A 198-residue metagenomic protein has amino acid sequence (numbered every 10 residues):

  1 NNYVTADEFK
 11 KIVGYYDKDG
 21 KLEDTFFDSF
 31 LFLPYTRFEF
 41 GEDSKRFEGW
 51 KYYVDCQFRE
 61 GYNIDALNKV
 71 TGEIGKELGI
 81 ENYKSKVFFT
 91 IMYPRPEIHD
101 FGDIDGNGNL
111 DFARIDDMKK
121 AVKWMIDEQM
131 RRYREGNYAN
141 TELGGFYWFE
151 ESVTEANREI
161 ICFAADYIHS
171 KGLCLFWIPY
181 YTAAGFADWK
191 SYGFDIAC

Functional and structural regions predicted by a protein language model:
N1-C198: Glycan-processing catalytic domains of CAZymes
